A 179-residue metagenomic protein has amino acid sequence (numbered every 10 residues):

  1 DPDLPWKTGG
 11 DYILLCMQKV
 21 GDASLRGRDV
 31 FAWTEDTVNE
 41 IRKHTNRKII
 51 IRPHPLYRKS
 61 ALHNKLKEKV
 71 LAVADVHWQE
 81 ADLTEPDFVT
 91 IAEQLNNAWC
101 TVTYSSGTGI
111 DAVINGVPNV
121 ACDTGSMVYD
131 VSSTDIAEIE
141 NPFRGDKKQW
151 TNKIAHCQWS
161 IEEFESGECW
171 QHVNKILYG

Functional and structural regions predicted by a protein language model:
D1-G10, Y129-G179: Leloir-type glycosyltransferase catalytic cores
D1-V30: A nucleotide-sugar donor-handling region in carbohydrate enzymes
G10, N46, A74, N97-A98 (+1 more regions): Short, well-ordered alpha-helix to beta-strand connector turns
Q18-D22, P55-R58, T84, G107-G109 (+1 more regions): Short, solvent-exposed loop/turn segments at secondary-structure junctions
D29-T37: Conserved alpha-helical elements of sugar-nucleotide-dependent glycosyltransferases
V38-P86: Catalytic donor nucleotide-activated moiety binding site of glycosyltransferases and closely related
P86-S133: A donor-sugar binding/catalytic signature common to diverse glycosyltransferases and related nucleotide-sugar
